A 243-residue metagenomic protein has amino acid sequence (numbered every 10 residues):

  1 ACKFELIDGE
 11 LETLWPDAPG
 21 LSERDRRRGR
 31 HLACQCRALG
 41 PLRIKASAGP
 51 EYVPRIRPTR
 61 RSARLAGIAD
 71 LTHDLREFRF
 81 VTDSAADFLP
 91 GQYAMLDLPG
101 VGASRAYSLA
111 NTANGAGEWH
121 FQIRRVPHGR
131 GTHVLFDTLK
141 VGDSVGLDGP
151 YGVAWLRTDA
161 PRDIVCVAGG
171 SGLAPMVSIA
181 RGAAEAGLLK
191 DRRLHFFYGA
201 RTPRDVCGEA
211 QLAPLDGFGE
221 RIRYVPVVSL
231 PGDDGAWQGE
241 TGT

Functional and structural regions predicted by a protein language model:
A1-L32, C36, R193-T243: Reductase modules of NAD(P)H-dependent flavoproteins
I7-E10, S47-G49, P99, P150: Short, surface-exposed secondary-structure boundary micro-motifs
P19-V53, R61-A69: Short Fe-S-cluster ligation motifs
V53-D143, R162, A200-T202, V227-P231: Ferredoxin-reductase
G149-R162: A short, basic/flexible loop-to-alpha-helix module at the beginning of a structural domain
D163-I179: A phosphate-binding catalytic loop at a beta-strand-loop-alpha-helix junction that coordinates phosphoryl groups
V177-G187: Histidine-anchored nucleotide/phosphate-binding helix
